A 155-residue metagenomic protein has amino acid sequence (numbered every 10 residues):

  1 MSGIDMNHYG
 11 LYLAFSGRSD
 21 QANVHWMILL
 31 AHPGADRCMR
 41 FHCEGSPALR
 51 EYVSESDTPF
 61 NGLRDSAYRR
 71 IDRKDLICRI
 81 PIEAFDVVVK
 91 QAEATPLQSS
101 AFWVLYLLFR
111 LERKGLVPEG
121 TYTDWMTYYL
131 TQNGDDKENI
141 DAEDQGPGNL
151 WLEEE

Functional and structural regions predicted by a protein language model:
M1, K74-C78, E153: Membrane-targeting and insertion segments and their boundary/processing signals
M1-P47: N-terminal accessory segments that precede or flank the first globular/catalytic domain
S2, Y9, S16, E44 (+4 more regions): Feature targets compositionally biased, intrinsically disordered low-complexity regions with long contiguous runs
S2-I4, K137-E155: C-terminal helix/juxtamembrane-tail motif
G10-G17, I28, C43, S54 (+6 more regions): Intrinsically disordered, low-complexity regions enriched in small/polar residues
A14, L49, S66, E119 (+1 more regions): Intrinsically disordered, low-complexity, compositionally biased regions/tails
H32-I82: Cysteine protease-like catalytic core of ubiquitin/ubiquitin-like
R64-G146: Active-site nucleophile-His-acid catalytic modules used for acyl/amide transfer and hydrolysis across diverse enzymes
